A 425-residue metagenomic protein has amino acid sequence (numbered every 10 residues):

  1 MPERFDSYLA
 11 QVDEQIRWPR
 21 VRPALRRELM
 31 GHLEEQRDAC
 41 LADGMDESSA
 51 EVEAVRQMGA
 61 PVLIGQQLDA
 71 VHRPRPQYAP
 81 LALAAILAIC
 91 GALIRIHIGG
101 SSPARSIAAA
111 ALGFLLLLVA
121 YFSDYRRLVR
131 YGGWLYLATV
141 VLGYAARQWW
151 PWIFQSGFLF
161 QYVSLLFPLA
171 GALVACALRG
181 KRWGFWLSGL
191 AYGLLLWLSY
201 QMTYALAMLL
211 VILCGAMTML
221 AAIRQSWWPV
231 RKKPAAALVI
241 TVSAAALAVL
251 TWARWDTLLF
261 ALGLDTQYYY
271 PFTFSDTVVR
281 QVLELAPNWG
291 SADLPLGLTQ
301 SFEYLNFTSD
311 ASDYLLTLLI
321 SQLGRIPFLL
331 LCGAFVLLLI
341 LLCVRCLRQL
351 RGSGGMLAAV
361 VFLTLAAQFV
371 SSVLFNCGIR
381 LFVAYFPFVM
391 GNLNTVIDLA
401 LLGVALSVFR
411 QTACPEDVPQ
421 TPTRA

Functional and structural regions predicted by a protein language model:
M1-L81, A85: Soluble N-terminal domains of membrane-associated systems
V52-W150, Y192-L195, L330-L331, F362-A366 (+1 more regions): A structural signal for hydrophobic alpha-helical transmembrane segments in multi-pass membrane proteins
P103-V129, Q161-K181, V211-V230, L337-L341: Transmembrane alpha-helical segments and their membrane-water interfaces
W149-A170, Y204-A207, T266-F274, V282 (+2 more regions): Membrane-interface segments at transmembrane-helix junctions in multi-pass inner-membrane proteins
A175-W183, S188, S372-A425: A juxtamembrane structural motif centered on a specific transmembrane helix
L187-L196, L206-W252, D256: Hydrophobic alpha-helical segments of polytopic membrane proteins
V230-L330: Hydrophobic, glycine- and aromatic-enriched re-entrant/interface helices and adjoining loop segments
R345-V383, F388: Loop-to-helix entry and N-terminal half of a specific, functionally important transmembrane alpha helix in multi-pass
